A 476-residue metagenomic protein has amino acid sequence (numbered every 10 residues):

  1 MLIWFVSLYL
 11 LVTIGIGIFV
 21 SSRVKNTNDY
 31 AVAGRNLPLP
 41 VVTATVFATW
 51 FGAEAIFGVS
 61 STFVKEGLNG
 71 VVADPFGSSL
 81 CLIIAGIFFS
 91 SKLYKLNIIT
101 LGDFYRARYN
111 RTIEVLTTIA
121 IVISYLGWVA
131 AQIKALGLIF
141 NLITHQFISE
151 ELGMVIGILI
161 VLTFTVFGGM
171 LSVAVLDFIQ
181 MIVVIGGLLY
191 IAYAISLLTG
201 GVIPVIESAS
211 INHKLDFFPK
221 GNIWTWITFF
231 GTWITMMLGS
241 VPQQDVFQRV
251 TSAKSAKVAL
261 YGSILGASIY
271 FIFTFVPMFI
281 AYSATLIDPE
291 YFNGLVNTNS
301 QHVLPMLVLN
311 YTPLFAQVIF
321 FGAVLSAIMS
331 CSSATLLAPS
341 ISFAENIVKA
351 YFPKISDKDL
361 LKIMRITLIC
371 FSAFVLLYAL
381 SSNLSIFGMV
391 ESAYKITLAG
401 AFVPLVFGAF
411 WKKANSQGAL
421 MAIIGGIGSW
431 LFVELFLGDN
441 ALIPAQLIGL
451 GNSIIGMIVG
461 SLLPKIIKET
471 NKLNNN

Functional and structural regions predicted by a protein language model:
M1-N476: Membrane-embedded helix-loop-helix hairpins and adjacent transmembrane boundary segments in multi-pass transporters
